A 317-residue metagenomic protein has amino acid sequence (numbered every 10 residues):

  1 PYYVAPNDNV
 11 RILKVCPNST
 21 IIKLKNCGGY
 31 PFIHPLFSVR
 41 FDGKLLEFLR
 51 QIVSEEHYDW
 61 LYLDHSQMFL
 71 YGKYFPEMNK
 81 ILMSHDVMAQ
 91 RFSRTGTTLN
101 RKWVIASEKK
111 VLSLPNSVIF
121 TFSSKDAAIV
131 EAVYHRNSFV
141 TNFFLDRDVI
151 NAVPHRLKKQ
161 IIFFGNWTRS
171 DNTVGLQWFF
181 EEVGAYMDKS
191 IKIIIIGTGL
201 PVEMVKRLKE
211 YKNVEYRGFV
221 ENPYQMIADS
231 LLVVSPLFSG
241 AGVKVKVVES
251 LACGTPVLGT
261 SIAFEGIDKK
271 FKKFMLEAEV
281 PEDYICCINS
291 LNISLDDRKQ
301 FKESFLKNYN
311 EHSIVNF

Functional and structural regions predicted by a protein language model:
E47-Q51, M88, T98-I119: Membrane-proximal helix-turn-helix segments that form the acceptor-binding/catalytic region of lipid-linked
L49-F69, N79-I81: Short N-terminal targeting/anchoring amphipathic segment
L70-Y71, K109-N137, L200-V202: A short, active-site helix/loop in glycosyltransferases that binds the activated sugar's phosphate group
F75-S93: Active-site proximal beta-strand in glycosyltransferases
F143-N151, H155-R207, Y216-P223, A228: Conserved catalytic-core segment of nucleotide-activated headgroup transferases in glycan assembly
V233, K246-S250, P256-T260: Short hydrophobic beta-strand element within catalytic cores of glycosyltransferases and related nucleotide-activated
K273-E282, I288-L295: Conserved acidic donor-binding segment of nucleotide-sugar-dependent glycosyltransferases
N292-F317: A charged, aromatic-enriched C-terminal amphipathic alpha-helix characteristic of glycosyltransferases across folds
